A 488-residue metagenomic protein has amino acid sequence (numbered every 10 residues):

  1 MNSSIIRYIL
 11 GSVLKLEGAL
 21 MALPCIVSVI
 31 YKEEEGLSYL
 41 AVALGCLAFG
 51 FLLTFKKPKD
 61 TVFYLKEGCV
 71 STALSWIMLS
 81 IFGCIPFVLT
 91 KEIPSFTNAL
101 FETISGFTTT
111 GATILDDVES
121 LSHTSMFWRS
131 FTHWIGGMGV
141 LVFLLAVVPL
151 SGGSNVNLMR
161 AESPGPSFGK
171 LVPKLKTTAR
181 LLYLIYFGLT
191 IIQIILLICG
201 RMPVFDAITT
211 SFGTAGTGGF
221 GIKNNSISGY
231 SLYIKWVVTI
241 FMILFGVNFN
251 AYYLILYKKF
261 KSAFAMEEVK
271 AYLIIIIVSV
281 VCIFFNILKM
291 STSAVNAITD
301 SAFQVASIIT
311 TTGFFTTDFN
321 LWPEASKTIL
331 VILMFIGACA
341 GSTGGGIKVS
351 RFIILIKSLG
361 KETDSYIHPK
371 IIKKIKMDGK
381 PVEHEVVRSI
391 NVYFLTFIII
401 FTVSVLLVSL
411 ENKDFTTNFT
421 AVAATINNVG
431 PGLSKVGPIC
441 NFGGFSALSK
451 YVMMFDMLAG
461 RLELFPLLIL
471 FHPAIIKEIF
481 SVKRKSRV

Functional and structural regions predicted by a protein language model:
M1-V488: Membrane-proximal intracellular helices of multi-pass ion channels
